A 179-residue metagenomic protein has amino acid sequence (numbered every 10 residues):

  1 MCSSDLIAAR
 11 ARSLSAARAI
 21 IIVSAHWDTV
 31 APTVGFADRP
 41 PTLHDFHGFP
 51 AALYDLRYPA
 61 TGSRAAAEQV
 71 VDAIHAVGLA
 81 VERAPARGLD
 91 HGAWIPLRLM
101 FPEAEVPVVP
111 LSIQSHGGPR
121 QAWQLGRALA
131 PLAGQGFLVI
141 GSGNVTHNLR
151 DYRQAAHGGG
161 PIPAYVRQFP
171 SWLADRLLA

Functional and structural regions predicted by a protein language model:
M1-S3: Short, small-residue-biased leader/transition segments that mark boundaries at the very start of proteins
L6-A16: A short, N-terminal amphipathic alpha-helix
L14-A31: N-terminal low-complexity or amphipathic/hydrophobic leaders
I21-A25, S112-Q114, I140-S142: Short beta-strand segments
G35-P59: A charged helix-plus-loop insertion that forms the helical arch/lid used to bind and gate nucleic-acid substrates
L53-T61, A84, S112-P119, G160: Flexible, glycine/proline-enriched loop segments at strand-loop-helix junctions that form or flank small-ligand binding
A67-W123, A128: Internal, conserved structured core segments that host functional sites
Q69, A76, V106-P107, S115-G117 (+3 more regions): Surface-exposed, charge/polar-rich loops and edge strands
